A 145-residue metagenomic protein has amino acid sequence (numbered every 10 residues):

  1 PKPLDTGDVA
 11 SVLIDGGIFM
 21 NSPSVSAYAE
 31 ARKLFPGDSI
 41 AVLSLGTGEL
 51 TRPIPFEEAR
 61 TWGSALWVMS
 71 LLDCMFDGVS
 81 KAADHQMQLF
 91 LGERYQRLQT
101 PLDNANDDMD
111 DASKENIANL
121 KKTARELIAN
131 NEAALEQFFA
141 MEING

Functional and structural regions predicted by a protein language model:
P1-G145: Conserved catalytic cores and adjacent C-terminal regulatory segments of lipid-metabolizing esterases/lipases
